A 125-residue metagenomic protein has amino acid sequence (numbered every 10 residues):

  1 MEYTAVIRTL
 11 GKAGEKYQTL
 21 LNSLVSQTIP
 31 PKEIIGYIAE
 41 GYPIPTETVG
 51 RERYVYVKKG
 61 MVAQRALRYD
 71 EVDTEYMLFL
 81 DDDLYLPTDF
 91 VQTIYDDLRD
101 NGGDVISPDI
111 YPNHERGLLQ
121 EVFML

Functional and structural regions predicted by a protein language model:
M1-S26: N-proximal low-complexity "stem/linker" segments adjacent to membrane-targeting elements
L21-G41: Short beta-strand/loop segment that forms part of the nucleotide-sugar
Y42-G50: Acidic helix N-cap motif at the loop->helix transition within catalytic regions of sugar-transfer enzymes
Y56-V72: Glycine-rich, basic loop-to-helix element that forms the pyrophosphate-binding segment of sugar-nucleotide handling
M77: Short aromatic/hydrophobic "clamp" motif used to bind/position activated sugar donors
D81-Y85: The conserved acidic donor/metal-binding loop of glycosyltransferases
D89-V122: Conserved donor NDP-sugar-binding/catalytic core segment of glycosyltransferases
